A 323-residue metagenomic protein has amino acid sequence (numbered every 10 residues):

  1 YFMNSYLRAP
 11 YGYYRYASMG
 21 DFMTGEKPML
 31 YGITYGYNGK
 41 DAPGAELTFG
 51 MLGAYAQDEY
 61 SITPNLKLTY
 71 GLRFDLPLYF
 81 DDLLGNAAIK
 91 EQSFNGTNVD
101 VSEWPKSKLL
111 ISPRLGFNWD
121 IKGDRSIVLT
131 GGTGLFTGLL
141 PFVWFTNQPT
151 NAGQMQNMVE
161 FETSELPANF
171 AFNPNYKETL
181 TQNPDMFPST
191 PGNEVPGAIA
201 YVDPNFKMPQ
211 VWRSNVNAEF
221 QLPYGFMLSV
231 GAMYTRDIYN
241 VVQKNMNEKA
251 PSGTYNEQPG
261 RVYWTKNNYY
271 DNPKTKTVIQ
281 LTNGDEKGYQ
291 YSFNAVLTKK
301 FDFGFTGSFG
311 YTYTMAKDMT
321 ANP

Functional and structural regions predicted by a protein language model:
Y1-P323: Short acidic-glycine motifs
